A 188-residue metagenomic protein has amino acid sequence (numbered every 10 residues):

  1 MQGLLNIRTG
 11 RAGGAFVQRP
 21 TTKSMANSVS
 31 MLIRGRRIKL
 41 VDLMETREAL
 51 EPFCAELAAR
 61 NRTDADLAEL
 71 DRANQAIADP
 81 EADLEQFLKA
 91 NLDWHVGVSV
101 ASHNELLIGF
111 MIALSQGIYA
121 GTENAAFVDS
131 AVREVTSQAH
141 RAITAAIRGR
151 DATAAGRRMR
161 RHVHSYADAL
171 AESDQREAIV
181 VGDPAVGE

Functional and structural regions predicted by a protein language model:
M1-L50, E56, R60, Q175-E188: Short linear motifs at protein or domain termini
R36-R37, E123-A126: Short alpha-helical transmembrane interface motifs in multi-pass membrane proteins
L43-N124, T136-A145, A154-A169: Conserved amphipathic alpha-helical segments that form helical-bundle/coiled-coil interaction surfaces
A131-R133: Hinge/beta->alpha junction and helix N-cap segments in small-molecule ligand-binding domains
